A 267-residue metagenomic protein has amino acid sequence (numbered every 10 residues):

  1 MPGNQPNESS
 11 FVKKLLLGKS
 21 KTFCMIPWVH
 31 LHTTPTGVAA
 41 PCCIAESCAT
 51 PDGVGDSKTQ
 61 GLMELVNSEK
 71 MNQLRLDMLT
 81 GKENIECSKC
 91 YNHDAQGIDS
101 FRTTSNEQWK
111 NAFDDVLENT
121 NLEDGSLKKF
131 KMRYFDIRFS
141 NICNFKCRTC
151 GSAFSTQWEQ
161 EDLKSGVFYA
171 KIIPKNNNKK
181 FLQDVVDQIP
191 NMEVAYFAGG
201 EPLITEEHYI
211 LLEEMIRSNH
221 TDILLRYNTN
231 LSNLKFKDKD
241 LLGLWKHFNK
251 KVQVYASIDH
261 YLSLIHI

Functional and structural regions predicted by a protein language model:
P2-E107, K131: Accessory C-terminal segments flanking Radical SAM cores
E86, D94, I142-K146, G151-F154: Short pre-active-site segment immediately N-terminal to redox-active cysteine/selenocysteine motifs in thiol-based
Q96-R133, C143-F145, G166: Recognition helices and adjacent regulatory flanks at domain boundaries
N119-G125, K180, D184-M192, Y196: Short Fe-S-cluster ligation motifs
M132-I142, G151-N177, P190-E206, S218-K237 (+1 more regions): Core AdoMet radical
N178-Q183, Y209, D238-L241: Leucine-rich repeat
Q183-Q188, L212-S218, G243-H247: Leucine-rich repeat
